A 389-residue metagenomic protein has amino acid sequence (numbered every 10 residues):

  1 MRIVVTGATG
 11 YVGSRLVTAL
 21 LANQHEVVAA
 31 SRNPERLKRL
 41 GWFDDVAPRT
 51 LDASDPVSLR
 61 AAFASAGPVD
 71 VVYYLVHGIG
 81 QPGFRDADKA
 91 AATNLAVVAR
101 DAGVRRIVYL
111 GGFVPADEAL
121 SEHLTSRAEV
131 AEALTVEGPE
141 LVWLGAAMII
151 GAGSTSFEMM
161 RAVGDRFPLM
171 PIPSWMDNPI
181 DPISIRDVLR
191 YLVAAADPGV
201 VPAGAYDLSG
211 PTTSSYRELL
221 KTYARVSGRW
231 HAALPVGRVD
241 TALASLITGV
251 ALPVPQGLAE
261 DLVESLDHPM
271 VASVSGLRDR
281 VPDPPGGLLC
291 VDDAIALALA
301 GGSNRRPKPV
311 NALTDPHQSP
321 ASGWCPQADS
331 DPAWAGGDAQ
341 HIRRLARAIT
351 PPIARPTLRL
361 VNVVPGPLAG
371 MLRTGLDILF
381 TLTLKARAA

Functional and structural regions predicted by a protein language model:
M1-H25: N-terminal Rossmann NAD(P)H-binding glycine-rich loop of SDR-like oxidoreductase domains
R2, D70-V71, R106: Structural motif
T6, A30, L75, I107-G112 (+1 more regions): SDR active-site strand-loop-helix element
N23, E118-S227, V250-P253: Oxidoreductase cofactor-interface core, primarily capturing Rossmann-like NAD(P)-dependent enzymes
H25-R32: Conserved glycine-rich Rossmann-like NAD(P)H-binding loop of the short-chain dehydrogenase/reductase
E35-A102, G112-A119: NAD(P)H-binding glycine-rich loop region in Rossmannoid oxidoreductase-like domains and their noncatalytic homologs
D101-R106, P139: A short helix->loop->beta-strand "cap" motif at the edges of active sites that frequently abuts
V239-A389: A hydrophobic C-terminal alpha-helical subdomain
